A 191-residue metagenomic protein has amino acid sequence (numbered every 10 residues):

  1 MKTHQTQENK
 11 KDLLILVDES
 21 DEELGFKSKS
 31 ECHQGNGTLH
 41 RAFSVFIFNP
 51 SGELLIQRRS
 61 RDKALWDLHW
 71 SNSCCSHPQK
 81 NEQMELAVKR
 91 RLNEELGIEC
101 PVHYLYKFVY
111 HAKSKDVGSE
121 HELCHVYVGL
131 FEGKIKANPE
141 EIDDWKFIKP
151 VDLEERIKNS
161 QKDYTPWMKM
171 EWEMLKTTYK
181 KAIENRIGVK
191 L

Functional and structural regions predicted by a protein language model:
K2-S44, F48-P50: Acidic, metal-coordinating catalytic segment for phosphate/diphosphate chemistry, firing primarily on the Nudix
H33, H40, H77, H121 (+1 more regions): Histidine-centered active-site/metal-ligand motif
A42-C75: A glycine-rich, hydrophobic loop/mini-helix early in the fold
V45, C74, Y104, H125-Y127: A structural signal for short, well-ordered beta-strand segments
L55-I56, S71-L105: The catalytic Nudix box helix
L68, K80, V109-H111, G118-L191: Nudix hydrolase/Nudix homology domain
